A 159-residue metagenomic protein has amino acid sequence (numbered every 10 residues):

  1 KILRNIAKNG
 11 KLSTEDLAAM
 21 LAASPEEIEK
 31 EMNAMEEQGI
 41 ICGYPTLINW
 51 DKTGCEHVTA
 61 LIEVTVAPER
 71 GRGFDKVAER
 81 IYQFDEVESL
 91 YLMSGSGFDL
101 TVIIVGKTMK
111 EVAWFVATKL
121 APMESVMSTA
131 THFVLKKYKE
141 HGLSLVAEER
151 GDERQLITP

Functional and structural regions predicted by a protein language model:
K1-P159: A compositional/biophysical signature of low hydrophobicity enriched in polar/charged and small residues
